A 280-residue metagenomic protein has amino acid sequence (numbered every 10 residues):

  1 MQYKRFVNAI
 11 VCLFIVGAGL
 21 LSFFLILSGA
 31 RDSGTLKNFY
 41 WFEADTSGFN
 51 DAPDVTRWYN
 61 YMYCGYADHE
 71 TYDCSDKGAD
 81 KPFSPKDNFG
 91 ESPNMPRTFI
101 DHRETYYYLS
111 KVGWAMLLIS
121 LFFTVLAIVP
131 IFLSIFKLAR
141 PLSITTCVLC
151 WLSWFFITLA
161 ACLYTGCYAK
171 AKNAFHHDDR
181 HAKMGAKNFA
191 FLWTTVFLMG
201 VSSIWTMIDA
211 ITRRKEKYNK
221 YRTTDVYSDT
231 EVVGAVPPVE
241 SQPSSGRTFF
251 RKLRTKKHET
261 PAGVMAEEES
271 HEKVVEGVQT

Functional and structural regions predicted by a protein language model:
M1, I211-T280: Intrinsically disordered, low-complexity terminal tails of fungal membrane proteins
M1-G34, G113-Y168, L192-T195, M199-A210: Signature of small four-pass
M1-Q2, T98-G113, H176-A190: Juxtamembrane membrane-interface segments at transmembrane-helix boundaries in membrane proteins
S22-L25, T35-K111: A surface-exposed beta-alpha-beta supersecondary segment
S33-T46, K172-H181, K217: Interhelical loop segments of eukaryotic multi-pass membrane proteins
Y40-G48, C147-W151, K215-D229: Cytosolic juxtamembrane regulatory segments of membrane proteins
A67-A79, D178-M184, I204-K220: Alpha-helical membrane-embedding segments and immediately adjacent membrane-interface amphipathic helices
A169-M199, S203, R214: Accessory, usually C-terminal, subdomains that scaffold auxiliary metal cofactors
